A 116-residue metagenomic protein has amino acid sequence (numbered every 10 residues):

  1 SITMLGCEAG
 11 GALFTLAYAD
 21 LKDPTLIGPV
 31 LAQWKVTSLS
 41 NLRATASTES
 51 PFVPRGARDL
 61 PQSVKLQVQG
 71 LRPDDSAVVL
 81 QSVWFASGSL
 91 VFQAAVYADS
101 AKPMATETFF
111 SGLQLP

Functional and structural regions predicted by a protein language model:
S1-L80: Conserved polar/disulfide-associated segments of primarily extracytoplasmic proteins
E8-L13, F85-V91: Short, solvent-exposed coil/turn segments at beta-strand boundaries
V30-A46, G88-P116: Surface-exposed amphipathic alpha-helical segments
G70-P73, L80-Q81, F85-S89, A95: C-terminal soluble interaction/assembly domains
